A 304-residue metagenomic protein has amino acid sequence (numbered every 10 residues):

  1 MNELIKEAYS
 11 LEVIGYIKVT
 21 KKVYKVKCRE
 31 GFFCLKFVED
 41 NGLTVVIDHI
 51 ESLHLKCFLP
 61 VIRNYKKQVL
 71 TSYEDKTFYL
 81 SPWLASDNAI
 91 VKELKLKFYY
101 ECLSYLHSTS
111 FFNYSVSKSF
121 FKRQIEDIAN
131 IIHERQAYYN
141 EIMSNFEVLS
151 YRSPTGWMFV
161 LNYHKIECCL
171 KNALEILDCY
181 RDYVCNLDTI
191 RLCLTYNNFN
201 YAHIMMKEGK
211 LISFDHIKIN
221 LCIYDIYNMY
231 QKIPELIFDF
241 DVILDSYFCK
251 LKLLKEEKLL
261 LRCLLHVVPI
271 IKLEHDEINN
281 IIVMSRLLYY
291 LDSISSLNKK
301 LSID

Functional and structural regions predicted by a protein language model:
M1-E12, H164, K171, E175 (+1 more regions): Regulatory N- and C-terminal appendages and interdomain linkers associated with kinase/kinase-like NTP transferase
E3-C28, N64: ATP-binding glycine-rich phosphate-binding loop
G31-F121: ATP-binding pocket architecture of kinase catalytic cores
V61, L174-I226: Active-site acidic catalytic loop and adjacent metal/ATP-binding pocket of ATP-dependent phosphoryl transfer enzymes
T77-V91, F111, N140-L149, V267-V283: A glycine-centered beta->alpha junction motif in the catalytic cores of kinase/phosphotransferase enzymes
S119-L194, V242: ATP-dependent phospho-/nucleotidyl transfer catalytic cores
V148-S153, C179, Y183, E277-D304: Helical subdomain adjoining the active site within ATP-dependent kinase catalytic cores
C222-L253, L265-L291: Active-site activation/catalytic loop segments of kinase-like enzymes and analogous catalytic loops in related
